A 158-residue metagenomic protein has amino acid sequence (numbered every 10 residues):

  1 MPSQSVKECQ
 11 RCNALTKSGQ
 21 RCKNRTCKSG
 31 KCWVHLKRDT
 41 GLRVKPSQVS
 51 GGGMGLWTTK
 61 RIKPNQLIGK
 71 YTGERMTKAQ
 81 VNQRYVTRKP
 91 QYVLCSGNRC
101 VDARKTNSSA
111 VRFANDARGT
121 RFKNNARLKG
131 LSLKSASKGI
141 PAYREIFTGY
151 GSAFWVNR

Functional and structural regions predicted by a protein language model:
M1-C9: Intrinsically disordered, compositionally biased terminal peptides
S5-V6, R118-R158: C-terminal SET catalytic tail plus cysteine-rich post-SET Zn-binding segment of SAM-dependent SET-domain
Q10-R38: Cys/His-rich Zn2+-coordinating "finger/knuckle" modules used by eukaryotic regulatory proteins
S18-G19, G52-T58, S132-A136: Eukaryotic intrinsically disordered and solvent-exposed regulatory patches
G19, P64-N65, T77-K78, A142 (+1 more regions): Eukaryotic short linear interaction motifs
R21-N24, V34, K70, Q80-V81 (+3 more regions): Intrinsically disordered, low-complexity regions enriched in proline, serine, glycine and charged residues
D39-R121: Catalytic cores of histone-lysine modification enzymes
